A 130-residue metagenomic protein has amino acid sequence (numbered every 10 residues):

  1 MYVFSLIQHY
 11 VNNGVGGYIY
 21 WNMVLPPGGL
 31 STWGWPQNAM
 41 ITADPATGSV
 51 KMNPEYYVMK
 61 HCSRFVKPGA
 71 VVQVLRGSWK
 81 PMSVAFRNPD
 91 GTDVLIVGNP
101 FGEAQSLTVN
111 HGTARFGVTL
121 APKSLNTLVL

Functional and structural regions predicted by a protein language model:
M1-Y57, R76-G77: Aromatic/acidic polysaccharide-binding cleft in carbohydrate-active enzymes
H9, Y18, M59, L95-V97 (+1 more regions): Hydrophobic, well-ordered secondary-structure elements that form the walls of internal hydrophobic environments
N13-Y18, K67-P68, G91-T92: Loop/turn elements at helix/coil->beta-strand transitions in domains of secreted/extracellular proteins
G29-T32, S106-V109, L130: Short conserved micro-motifs at the rims of enzyme active sites and ligand-binding pockets
E55-V74: Acidic, glycine-rich loop-and-strand cores that form catalytic or ligand-binding grooves in diverse globular domains
R64, L75-G112, K123: Carbohydrate-binding surface patches
A114-G117: Surface-exposed loop/edge segments in extracytoplasmic proteins
T119-L130: C-terminal beta-strand-rich structural cap/linker in extracellular carbohydrate-active enzymes
